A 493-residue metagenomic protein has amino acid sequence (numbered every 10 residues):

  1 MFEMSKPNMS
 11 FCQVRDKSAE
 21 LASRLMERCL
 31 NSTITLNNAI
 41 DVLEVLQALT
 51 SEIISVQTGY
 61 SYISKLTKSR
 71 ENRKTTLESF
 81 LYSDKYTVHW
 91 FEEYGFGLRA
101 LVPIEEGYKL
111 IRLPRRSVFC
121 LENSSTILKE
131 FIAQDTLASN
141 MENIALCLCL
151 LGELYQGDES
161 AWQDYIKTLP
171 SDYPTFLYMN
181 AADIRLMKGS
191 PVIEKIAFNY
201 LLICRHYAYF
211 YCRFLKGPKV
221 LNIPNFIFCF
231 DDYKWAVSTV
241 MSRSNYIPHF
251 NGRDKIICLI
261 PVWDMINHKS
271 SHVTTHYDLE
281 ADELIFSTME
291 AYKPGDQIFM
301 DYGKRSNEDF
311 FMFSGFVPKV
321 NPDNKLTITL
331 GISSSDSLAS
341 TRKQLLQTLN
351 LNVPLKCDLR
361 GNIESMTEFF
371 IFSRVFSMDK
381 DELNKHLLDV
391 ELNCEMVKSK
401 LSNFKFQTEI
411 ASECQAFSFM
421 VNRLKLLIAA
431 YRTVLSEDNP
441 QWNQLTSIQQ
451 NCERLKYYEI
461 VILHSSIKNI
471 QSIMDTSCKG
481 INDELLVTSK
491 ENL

Functional and structural regions predicted by a protein language model:
F2-S117, E122-T126, G152-L493: Long, positively charged leader/targeting segments at protein N-termini
I127-A133, L137-E142: Intrinsically disordered, low-complexity polar regions and short flexible loop motifs
